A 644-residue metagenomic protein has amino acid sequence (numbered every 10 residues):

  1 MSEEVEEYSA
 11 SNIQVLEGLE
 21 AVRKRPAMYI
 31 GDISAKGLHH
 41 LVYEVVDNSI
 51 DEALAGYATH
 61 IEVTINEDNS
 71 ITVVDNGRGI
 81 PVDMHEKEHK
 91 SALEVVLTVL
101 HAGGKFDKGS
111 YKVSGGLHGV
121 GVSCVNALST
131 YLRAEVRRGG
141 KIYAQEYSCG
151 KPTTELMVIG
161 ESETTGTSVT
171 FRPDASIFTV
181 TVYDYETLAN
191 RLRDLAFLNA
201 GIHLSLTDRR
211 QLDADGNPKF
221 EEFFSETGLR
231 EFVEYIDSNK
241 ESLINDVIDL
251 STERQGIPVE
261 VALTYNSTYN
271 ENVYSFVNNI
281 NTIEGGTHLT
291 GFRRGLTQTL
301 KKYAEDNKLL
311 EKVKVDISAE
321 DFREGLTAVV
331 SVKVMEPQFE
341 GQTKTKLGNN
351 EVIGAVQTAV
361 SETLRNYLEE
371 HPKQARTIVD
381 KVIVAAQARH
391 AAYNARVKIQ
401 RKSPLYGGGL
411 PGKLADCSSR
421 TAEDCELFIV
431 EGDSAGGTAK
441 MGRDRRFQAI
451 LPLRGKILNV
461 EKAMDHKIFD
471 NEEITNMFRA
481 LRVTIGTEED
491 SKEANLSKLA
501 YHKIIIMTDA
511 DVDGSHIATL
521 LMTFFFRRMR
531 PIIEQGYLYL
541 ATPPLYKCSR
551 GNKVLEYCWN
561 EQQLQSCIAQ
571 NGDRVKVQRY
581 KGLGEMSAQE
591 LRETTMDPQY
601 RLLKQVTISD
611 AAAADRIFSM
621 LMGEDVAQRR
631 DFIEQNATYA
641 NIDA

Functional and structural regions predicted by a protein language model:
S2-N12, L19, Y43, D51-A53 (+14 more regions): GHKL-family ATPase ATP-binding module
K24-Y43: Conserved short strand/loop->alpha-helix "switch" segment adjacent to the catalytic nucleotide/phosphoryl-transfer site
D51-E52, G79-I80, V512-D513: Residues immediately C-terminal
G79-M84, E88: A short glycine-centered beta->alpha linker in the GHKL/HATPase_c
H89-L93, Y185, A518, M522: Amphipathic alpha-helical segments in well-structured domains
Q387, A391-Y406, T421-E426, G437 (+3 more regions): C-terminal interaction appendages of subunits in large macromolecular complexes
